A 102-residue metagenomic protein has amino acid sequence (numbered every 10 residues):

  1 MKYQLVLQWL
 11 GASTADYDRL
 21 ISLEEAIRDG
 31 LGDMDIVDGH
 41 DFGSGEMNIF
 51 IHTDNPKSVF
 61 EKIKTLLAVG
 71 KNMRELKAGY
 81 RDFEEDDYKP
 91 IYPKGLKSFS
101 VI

Functional and structural regions predicted by a protein language model:
M1-T14: Short glycine-/aliphatic-rich beta-strand segments at the starts of folded cytosolic domains
L5-L7, I27, A78: Hydrophobic beta-strand residues in large extracellular and virion-surface proteins
L10-S13, G39, Y92: A preference for well-ordered globular domain cores that mediate specific macromolecular interactions or catalysis
A12-A15, P56-S58: Short acidic, S/G/P-rich loop/turn micro-motifs used as interaction or catalytic elements
A15-D33: Short amphipathic alpha-helix segments
D33-L66, G70: Short, intrinsically disordered low-complexity segments
V69-E85: Conserved short beta-strand edge segments in small beta-sheet-based binding/regulatory domains
E85-I102: Short, low-order "capping/linker" segments at domain edges
